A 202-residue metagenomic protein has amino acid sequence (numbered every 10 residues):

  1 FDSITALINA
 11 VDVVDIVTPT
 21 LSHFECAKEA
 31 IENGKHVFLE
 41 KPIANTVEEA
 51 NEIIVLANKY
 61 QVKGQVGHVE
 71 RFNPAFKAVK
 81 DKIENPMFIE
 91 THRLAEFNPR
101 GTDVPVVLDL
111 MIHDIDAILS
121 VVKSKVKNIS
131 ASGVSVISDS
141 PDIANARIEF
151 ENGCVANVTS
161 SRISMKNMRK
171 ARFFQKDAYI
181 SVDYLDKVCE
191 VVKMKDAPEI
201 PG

Functional and structural regions predicted by a protein language model:
F1-I54: Beta-loop-alpha module in the N-terminal Rossmann-like domain of NAD(P)-dependent dehydrogenases, especially those
V13, F88, V155: Short, Asp-centered acidic motifs that coordinate Mg2+ and/or phosphate in catalytic or ligand-binding sites
N33-K35, Y60-K63, C154: A short helix->loop->beta-strand "cap" motif at the edges of active sites that frequently abuts
L39, G64-V66, V182: Hydrophobic residues in well-ordered beta-strands that form the structural core
A44-G101: A contiguous active-site-proximal alpha/beta segment in oxidoreductase catalytic domains
G67-P74, F97-N128, P141: Mid-domain beta-loop-alpha active-site segment that forms a flexible, acidic cofactor/metal-binding surface
V69, Q175-G202: C-terminal glycine/acidic-rich active-site capping loop/insertion
I115-V188: Contiguous beta-strand/loop segments that form the cofactor/metal-binding neighborhood of enzyme cores
